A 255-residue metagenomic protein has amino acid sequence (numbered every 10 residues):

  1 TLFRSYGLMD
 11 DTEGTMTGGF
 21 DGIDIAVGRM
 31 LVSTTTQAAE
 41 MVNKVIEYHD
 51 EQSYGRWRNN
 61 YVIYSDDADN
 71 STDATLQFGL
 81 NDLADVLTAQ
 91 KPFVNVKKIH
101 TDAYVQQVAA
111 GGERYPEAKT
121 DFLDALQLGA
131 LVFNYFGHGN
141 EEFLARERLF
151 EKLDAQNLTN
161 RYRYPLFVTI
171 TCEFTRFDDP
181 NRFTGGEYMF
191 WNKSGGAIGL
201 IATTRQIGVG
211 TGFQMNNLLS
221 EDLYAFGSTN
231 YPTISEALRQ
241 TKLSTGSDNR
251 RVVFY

Functional and structural regions predicted by a protein language model:
T1-Y255: Cysteine-dependent hydrolase recognition
